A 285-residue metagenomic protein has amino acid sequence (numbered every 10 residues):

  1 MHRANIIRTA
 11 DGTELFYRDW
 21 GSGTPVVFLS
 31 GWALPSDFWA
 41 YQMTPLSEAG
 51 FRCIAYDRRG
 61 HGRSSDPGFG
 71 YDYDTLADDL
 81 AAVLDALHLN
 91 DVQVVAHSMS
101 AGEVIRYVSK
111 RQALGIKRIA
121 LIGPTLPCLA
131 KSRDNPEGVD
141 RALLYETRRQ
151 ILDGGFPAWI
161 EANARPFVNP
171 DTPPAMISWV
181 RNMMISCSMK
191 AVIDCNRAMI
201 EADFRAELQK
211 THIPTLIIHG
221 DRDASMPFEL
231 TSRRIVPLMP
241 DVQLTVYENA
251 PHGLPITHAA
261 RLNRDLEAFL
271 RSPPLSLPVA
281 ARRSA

Functional and structural regions predicted by a protein language model:
D11-F69: Conserved HGGG/HGGXW glycine-rich cap/lid loop of the alpha/beta-hydrolase fold
D57, Q93, K117-A120: Residue in the alpha/beta-hydrolase core beta-strand immediately N-terminal to the catalytic nucleophile
T75-V92: Conserved acidic catalytic loop of the alpha/beta-hydrolase fold
A96, S100, V104: Gly/Ala-rich beta-loop-alpha elbow adjacent to hydrolase catalytic centers
I105-K110, L114-I151: Flexible "cap/lid" loop of the alpha/beta hydrolase fold
A130-V139, Q150-Q209: Conserved alpha/beta-hydrolase catalytic His-Asp/Glu region
H212-A250: Conserved loop-alpha-helix segment in the C-terminal half of the alpha/beta-hydrolase fold that carries the catalytic
V242-A285: Catalytic active-site module of serine/aspartate enzymes centered on a nucleophile-bearing elbow/loop
